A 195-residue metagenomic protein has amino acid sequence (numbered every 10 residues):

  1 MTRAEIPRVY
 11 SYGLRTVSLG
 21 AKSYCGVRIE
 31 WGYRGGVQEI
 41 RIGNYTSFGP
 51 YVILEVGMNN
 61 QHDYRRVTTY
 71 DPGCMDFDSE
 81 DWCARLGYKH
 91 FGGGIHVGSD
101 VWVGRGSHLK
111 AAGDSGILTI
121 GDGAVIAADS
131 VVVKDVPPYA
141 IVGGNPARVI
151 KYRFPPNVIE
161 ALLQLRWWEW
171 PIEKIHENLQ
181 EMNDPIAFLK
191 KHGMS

Functional and structural regions predicted by a protein language model:
M1-Y12: Membrane-proximal basic amphipathic "stem/tether" segments
P7-V9, V17, Y24-I120: Flexible, glycine/small-residue-enriched loop-and-beta-strand segment within the central core of proteins
L14, P72-H108, P146-S195: C-terminal segments of enzyme domains that contribute to small-molecule binding surfaces
I40, K134-V136: Short, T/G/N/S-enriched strand-turn elements that build extracellular solenoid repeat scaffolds
I53, G121-A127, V131: A generic "structured core" feature
E55, K110, V133, R148-K151: Nucleotide phosphate-binding site architecture
W102, V125, I141-V142: Short-chain dehydrogenase/reductase
P138, G143-P146: Acidic, glycine-centered active-site loop in nucleotide-sugar glycosyltransferases
